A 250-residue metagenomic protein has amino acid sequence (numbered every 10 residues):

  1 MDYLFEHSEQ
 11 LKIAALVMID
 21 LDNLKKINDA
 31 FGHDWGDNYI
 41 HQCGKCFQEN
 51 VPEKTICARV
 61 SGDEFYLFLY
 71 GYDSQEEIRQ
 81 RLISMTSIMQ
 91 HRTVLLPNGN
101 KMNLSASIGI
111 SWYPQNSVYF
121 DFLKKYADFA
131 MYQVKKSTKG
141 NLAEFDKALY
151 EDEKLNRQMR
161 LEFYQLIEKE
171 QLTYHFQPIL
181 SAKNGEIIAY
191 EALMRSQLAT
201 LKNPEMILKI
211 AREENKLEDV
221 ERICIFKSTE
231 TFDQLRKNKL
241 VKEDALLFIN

Functional and structural regions predicted by a protein language model:
M1-A15, D22-P52, A58-G62, Y66-L67 (+5 more regions): Conserved long alpha-helical elements within nucleotide-processing catalytic cores of c-di-GMP signaling and class III
H33, R79, I83, N98 (+2 more regions): Catalytic-core segments of nucleotide cyclases and related cyclic-nucleotide turnover enzymes
A58-V60, M89-A106, K135, R236-A245: Catalytic core regions of nucleotide second-messenger enzymes
F68-I78, L96-K101, S105-L123, A148-E151 (+2 more regions): Catalytic strand-loop-helix junctions within cyclic-nucleotide turnover domains
S105, P114, Q133-Q158, H175 (+1 more regions): Flexible, glycine/charge-rich interdomain/linker segments that couple and regulate nucleotide signaling catalytic cores
K124-D146, E162-T173, R195-A199: Catalytic/regulatory signature loops of cyclic-dinucleotide turnover enzymes and related class III nucleotidyl cyclases
L155-R212: Active-site core of bacterial EAL-family cyclic-dinucleotide phosphodiesterase domains
N184-Y190, K216-N250: Catalytic core of bacterial c-di-GMP phosphodiesterases, primarily the EAL and HD-GYP domains, capturing alpha-helical
